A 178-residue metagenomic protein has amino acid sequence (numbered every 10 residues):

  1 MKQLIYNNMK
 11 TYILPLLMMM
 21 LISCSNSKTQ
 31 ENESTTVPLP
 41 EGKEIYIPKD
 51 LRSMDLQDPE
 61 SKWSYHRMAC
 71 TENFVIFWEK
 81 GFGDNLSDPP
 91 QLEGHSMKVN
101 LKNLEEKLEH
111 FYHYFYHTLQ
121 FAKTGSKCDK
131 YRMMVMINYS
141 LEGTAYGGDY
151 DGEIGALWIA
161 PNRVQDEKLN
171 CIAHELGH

Functional and structural regions predicted by a protein language model:
M1-M9: N-terminal secretory signal peptides that target proteins for export/translocation
Q3-L4, T29-E31: Positively charged, low-complexity intrinsically disordered regions
K10-L16: Sec-dependent signal peptide recognition, specifically the positively charged N-region followed immediately by
I22-S23: C-terminal motif of bacterial Sec signal peptides marking the signal peptidase cleavage site
E31-F74, K80-I154, N162-L169, A173-L176: Zn2+-dependent metallopeptidase catalytic core
L157: The AdoMet/dcAdoMet-binding core of the Class I SAM-like
